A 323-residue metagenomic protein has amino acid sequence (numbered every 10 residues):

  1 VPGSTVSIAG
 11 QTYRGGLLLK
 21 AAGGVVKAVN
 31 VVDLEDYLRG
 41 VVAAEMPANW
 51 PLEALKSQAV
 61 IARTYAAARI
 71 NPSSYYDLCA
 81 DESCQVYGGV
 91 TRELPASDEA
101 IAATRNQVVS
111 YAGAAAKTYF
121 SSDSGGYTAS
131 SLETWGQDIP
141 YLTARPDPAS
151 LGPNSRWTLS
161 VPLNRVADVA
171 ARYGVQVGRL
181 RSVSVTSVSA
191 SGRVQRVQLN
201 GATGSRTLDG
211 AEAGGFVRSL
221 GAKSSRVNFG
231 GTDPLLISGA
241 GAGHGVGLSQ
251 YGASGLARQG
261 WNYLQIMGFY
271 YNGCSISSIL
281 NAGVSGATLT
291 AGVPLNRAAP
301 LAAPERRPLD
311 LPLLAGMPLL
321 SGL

Functional and structural regions predicted by a protein language model:
V1-L323: Conserved, single-site charged/polar hotspot
